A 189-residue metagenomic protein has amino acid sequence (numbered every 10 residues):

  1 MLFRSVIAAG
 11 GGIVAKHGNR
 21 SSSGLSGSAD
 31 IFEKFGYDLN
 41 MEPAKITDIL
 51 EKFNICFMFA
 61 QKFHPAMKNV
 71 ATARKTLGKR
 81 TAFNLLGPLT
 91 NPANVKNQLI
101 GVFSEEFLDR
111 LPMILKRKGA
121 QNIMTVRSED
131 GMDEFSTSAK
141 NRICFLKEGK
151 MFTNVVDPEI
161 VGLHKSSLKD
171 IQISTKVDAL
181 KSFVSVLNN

Functional and structural regions predicted by a protein language model:
I7-A15: Conserved catalytic cysteine-centered active-site region of acyl-thioester-dependent Claisen-condensing enzymes
G11, E33-N40, K45-N189: Glycine-rich anion-binding loops and their surrounding alpha/beta cores
A15-S21, F83-L86: Core alpha/beta catalytic barrel or barrel-like domain that forms the active/cofactor pocket in diverse metabolic
S21-D38: Active-site-proximal loop->helix
